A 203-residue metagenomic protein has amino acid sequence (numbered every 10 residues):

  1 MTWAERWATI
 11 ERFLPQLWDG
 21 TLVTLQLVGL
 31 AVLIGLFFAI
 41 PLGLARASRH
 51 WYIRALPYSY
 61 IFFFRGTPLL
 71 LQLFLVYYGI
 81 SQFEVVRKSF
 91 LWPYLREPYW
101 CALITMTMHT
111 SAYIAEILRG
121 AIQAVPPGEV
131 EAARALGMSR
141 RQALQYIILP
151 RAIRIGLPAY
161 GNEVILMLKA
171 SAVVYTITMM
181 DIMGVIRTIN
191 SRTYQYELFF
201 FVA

Functional and structural regions predicted by a protein language model:
M1-A203: Transmembrane alpha-helices and adjacent helix-loop boundaries
